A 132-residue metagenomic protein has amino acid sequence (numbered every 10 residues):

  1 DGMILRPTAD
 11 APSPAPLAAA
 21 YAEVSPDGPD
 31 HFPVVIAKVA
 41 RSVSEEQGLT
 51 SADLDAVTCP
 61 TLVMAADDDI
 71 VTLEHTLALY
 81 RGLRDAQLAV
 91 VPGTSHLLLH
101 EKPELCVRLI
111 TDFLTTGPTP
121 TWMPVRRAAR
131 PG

Functional and structural regions predicted by a protein language model:
D1-A20: Flexible "cap/lid" loop of the alpha/beta hydrolase fold
P16-K38: Short glycine/proline- and acidic residue-enriched helix-loop micro-motifs that form flexible lids or anion-recognition
A37-D53: Active-site nucleophile elbow and catalytic-triad environment of alpha/beta-hydrolase enzymes
L54-T58, G82-L83: Short, conserved loop/helix-junction motifs that constitute active-site signature segments in enzyme catalytic cores
A56-V57, V63-A65: Short beta-strand/loop motif that positions the catalytic acidic residue of the alpha/beta-hydrolase fold
I70-H75: Conserved alpha/beta-hydrolase "acid-adjacent" motif
L77-A78, E104: Active-site phosphate/pyrophosphate- and oxyanion-stabilizing loops and adjacent acidic/basic residues in soluble
A86-G132: Catalytic active-site module of serine/aspartate enzymes centered on a nucleophile-bearing elbow/loop
